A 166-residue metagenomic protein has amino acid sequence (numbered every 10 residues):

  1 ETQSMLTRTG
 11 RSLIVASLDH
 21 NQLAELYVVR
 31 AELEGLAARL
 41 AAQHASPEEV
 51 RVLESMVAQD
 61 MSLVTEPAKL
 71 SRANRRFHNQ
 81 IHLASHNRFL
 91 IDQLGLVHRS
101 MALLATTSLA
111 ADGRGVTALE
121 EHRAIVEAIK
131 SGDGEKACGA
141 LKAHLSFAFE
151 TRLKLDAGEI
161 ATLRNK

Functional and structural regions predicted by a protein language model:
E1, D112-K166: C-terminal regulatory/effector modules of DNA-binding transcriptional regulators
E1-Q43, L153-K166: Short linear motifs at protein or domain termini
S4-L6, V97-R99, G113-V116: Mobile beta-alpha loop/short-helix "lid" or hinge segments that flank ligand
R30, L36, Q43-T107, L119-A128 (+1 more regions): Conserved amphipathic alpha-helical segments that form helical-bundle/coiled-coil interaction surfaces
